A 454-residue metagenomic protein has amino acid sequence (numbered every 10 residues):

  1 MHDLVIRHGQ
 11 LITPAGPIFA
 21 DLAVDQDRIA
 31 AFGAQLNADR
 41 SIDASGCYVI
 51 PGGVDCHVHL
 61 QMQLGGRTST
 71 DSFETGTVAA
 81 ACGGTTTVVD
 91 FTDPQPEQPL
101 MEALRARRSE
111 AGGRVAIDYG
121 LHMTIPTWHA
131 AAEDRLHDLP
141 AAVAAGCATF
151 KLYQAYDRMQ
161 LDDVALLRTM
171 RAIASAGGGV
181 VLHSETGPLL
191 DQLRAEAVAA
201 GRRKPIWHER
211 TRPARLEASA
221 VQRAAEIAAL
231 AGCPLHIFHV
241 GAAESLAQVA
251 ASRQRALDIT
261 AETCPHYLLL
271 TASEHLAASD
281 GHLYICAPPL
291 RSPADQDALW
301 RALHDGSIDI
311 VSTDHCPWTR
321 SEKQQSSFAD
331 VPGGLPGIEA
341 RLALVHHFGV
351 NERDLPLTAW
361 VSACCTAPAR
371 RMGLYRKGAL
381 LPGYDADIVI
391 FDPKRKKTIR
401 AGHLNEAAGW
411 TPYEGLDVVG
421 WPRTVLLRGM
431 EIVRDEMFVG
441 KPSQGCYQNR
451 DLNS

Functional and structural regions predicted by a protein language model:
M1-G52: Histidine-rich, glycine-flanked metal-binding segment
G9, D27, G46, H57 (+14 more regions): Divalent metal-coordination and catalytic microenvironments
A44-R114: Metal-associated gating/positioning segment near the N- to mid-region
H59-D71, T86-M101, L121-H137, L152-V164 (+2 more regions): Divalent metal-binding segments
E110-T124: A glycine-rich helix N-cap at a beta->alpha junction
D134-Q154, R158-V311: Histidine/acidic residue-rich metal-binding segments in metalloenzymes
R203-R223, I227-G232, L283, H304 (+2 more regions): His/Asp/Glu-enriched, well-ordered alpha-helical/loop segment that forms or immediately abuts the divalent-metal
S327, P382-Q448: C-terminal cap of metal-dependent C-N hydrolases
